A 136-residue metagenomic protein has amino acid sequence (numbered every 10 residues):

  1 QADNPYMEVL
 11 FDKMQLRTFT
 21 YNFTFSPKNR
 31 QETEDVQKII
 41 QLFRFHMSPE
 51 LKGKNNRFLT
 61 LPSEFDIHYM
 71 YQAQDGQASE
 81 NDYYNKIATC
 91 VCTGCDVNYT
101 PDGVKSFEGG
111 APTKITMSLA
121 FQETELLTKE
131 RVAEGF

Functional and structural regions predicted by a protein language model:
Q1-F136: Acidic, Ser/Thr- and Gly-enriched intrinsically disordered low-complexity segments
